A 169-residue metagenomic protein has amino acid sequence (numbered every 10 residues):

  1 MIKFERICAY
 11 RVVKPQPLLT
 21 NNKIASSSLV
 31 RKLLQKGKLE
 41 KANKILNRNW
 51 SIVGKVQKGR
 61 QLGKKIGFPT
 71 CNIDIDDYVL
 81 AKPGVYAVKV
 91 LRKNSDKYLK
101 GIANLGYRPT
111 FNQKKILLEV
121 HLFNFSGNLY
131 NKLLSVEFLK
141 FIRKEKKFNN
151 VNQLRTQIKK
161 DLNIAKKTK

Functional and structural regions predicted by a protein language model:
M1-I2, E119: Charged helix-capping and loop-helix junction motifs
K3-R6, K32-K36, E40, K44 (+2 more regions): Replace "anionic and nucleotidyl ligands
R6-N104: Glycine-rich, Lys/Arg-enriched anion-binding loops that position phosphate/diphosphate groups for phosphoryl
K58-K169: Phosphate/ribose-recognition catalytic cores of enzymes acting on nucleotide-derived substrates
